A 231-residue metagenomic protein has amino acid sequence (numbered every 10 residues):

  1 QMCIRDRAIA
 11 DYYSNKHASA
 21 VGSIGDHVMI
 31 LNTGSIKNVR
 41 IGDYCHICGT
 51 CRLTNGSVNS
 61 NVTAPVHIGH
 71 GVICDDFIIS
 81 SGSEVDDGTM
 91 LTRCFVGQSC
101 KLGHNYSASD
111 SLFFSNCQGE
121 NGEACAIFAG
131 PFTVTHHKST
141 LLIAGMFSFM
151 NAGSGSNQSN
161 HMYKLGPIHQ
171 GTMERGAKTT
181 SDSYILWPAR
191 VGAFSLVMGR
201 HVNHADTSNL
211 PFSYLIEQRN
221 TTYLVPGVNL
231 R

Functional and structural regions predicted by a protein language model:
M2-I4: Short, small-residue-biased leader/transition segments that mark boundaries at the very start of proteins
R7-A8: Solenoidal tandem-repeat scaffolds enriched in leucines and small polar residues
Y13-L210, Y214-L215: Structural signal for interior beta-strand "rungs" in well-ordered beta-sheet cores of soluble enzyme domains
P211-R231: Charged, amphipathic alpha-helical linkers/stalks
